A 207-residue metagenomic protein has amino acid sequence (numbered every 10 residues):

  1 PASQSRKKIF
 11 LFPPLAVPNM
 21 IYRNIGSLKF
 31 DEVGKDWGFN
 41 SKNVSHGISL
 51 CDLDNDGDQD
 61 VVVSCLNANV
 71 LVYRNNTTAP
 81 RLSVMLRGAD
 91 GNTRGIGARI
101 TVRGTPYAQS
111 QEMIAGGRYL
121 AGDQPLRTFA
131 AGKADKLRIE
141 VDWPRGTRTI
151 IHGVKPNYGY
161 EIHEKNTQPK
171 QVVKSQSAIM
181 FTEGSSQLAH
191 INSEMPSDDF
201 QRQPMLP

Functional and structural regions predicted by a protein language model:
P1-P14: Short, conserved, GDST-rich strand-edge loop motifs in beta-rich repeat architectures
P14-P207: Gly/Ser/Thr/Pro-enriched helix-cap/hinge segments flanking short amphipathic alpha-helices
